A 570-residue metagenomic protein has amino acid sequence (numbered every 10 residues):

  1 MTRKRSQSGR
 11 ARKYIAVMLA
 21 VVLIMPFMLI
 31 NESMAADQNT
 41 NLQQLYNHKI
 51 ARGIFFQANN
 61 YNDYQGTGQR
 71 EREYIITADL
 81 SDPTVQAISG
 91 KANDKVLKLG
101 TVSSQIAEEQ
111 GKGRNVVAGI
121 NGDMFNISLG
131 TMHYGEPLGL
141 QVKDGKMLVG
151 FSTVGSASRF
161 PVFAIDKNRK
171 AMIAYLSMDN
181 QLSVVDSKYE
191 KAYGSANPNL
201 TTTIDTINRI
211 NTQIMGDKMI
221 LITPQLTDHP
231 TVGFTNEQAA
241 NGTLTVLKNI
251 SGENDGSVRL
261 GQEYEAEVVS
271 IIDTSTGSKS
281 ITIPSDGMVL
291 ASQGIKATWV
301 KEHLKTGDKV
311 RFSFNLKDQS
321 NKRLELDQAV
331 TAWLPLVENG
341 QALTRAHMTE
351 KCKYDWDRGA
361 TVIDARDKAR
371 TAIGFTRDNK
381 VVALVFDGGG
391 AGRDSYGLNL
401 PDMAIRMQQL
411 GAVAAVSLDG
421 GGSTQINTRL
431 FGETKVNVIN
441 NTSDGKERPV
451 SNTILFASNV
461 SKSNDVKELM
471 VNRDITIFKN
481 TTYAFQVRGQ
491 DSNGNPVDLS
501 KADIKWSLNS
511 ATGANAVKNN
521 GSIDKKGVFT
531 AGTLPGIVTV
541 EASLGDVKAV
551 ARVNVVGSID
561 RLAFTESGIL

Functional and structural regions predicted by a protein language model:
M18-M28: Hydrophobic core
N31-G294, T298-V300: Zymogen propeptides
G66, I127-A157, P161, I165 (+4 more regions): Conserved, well-ordered active-site substructure
T481-P496, V540, G568-L570: Beta-strand-rich structural segments
S507-K526: Low-complexity "stalk/linker" and mucin-like segments enriched in Ser/Thr/Pro/Ala/Gly
I523-V538: Extracellular/luminal low-complexity segments enriched in Ser/Thr/Pro
K548-V556: Edge beta-strands of extracellular beta-sandwich domains
V556-L562: Extracellular interdomain linker/stem segments of modular secreted and single-pass surface proteins
